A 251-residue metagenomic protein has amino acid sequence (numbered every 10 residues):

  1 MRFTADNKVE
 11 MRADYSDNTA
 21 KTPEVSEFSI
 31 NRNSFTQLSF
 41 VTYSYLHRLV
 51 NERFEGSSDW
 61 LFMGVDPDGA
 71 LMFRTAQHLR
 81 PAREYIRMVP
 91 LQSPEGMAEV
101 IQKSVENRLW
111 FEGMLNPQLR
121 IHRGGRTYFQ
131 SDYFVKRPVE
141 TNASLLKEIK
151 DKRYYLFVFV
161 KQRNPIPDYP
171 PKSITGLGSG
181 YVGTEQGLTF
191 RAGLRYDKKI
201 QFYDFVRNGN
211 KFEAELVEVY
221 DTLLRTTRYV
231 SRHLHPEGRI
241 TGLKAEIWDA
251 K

Functional and structural regions predicted by a protein language model:
M1-E10, D14-P23, F35-K251: Lipid interaction determinants
E24-I30: Short beta-strand-centered aromatic/proline hotspots
